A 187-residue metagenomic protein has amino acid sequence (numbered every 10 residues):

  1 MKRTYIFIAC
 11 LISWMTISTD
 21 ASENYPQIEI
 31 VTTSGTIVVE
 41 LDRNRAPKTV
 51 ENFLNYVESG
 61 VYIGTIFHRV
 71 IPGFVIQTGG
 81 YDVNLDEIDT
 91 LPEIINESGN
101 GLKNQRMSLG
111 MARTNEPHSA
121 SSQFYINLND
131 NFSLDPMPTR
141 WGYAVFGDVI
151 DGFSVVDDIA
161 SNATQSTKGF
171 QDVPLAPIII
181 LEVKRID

Functional and structural regions predicted by a protein language model:
M1-T4: Positively charged n-region of N-terminal signal peptides that target proteins for export
I6-W14: Bacterial N-terminal signal peptides
T16-D187: Cyclophilin-like peptidyl-prolyl cis-trans isomerases
